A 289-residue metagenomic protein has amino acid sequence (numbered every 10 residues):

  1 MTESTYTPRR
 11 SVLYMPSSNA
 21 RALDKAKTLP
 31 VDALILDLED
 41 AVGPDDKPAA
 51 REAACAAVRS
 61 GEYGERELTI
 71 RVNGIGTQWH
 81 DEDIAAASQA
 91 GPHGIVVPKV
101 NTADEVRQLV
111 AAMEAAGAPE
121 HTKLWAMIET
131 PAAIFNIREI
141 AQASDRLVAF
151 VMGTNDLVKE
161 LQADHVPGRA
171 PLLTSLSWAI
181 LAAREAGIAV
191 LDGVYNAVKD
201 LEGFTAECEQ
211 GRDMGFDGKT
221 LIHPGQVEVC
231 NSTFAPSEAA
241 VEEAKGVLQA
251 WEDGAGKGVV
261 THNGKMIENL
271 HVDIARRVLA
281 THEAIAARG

Functional and structural regions predicted by a protein language model:
M1-G289: Expand to "…catalyze enediolate/carbanion chemistry for C-C bond making/breaking, isomerization, decarboxylation
